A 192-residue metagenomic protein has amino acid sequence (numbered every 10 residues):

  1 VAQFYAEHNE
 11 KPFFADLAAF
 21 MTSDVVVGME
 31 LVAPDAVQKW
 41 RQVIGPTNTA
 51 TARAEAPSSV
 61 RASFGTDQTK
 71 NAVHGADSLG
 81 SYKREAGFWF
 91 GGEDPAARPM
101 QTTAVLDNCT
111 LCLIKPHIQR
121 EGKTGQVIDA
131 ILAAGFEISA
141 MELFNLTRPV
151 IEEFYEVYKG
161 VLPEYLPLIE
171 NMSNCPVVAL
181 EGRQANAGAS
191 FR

Functional and structural regions predicted by a protein language model:
V1-R192: Non-catalytic terminal and connector segments of soluble metabolic enzymes
